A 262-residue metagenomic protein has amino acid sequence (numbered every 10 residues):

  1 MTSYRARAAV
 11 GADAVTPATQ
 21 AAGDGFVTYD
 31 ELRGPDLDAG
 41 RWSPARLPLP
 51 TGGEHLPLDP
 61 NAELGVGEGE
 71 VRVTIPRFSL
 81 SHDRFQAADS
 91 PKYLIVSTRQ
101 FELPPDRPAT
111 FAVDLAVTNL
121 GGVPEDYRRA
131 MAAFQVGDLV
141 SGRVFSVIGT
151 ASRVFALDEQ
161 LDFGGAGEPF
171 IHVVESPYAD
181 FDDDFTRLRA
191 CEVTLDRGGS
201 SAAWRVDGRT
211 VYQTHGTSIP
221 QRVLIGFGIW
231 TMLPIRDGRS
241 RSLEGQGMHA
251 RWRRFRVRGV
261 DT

Functional and structural regions predicted by a protein language model:
Y4, P17-E54: Extracellular carbohydrate-recognition regions
A8, L56-G67, V144-G149, V193: Short, exposed beta-strand/loop patches in secreted or surface proteins that constitute
G25-F26, E31, L80, P108 (+2 more regions): Ligand-recognition surfaces built from glycine- and aromatic
R41-T74: Extracellular glycan-recognition surfaces and repeat-rich motifs
L64-V66, R72-G164: Secretory/extracellular carbohydrate-interaction modules and structurally similar beta-sandwich "look-alikes"
G165-A190: Short, aromatic/His-centered strand-loop micro-motif at the edge of beta-sheets
R187-L195, A202-W204: Short tryptophan-centered beta-strand motifs in secreted/extracellular beta-sheet-rich domains of glycan-recognition
V206-G226: Short, solvent-exposed beta-strand-to-loop segments that form ligand-recognition rims of beta-rich domains
